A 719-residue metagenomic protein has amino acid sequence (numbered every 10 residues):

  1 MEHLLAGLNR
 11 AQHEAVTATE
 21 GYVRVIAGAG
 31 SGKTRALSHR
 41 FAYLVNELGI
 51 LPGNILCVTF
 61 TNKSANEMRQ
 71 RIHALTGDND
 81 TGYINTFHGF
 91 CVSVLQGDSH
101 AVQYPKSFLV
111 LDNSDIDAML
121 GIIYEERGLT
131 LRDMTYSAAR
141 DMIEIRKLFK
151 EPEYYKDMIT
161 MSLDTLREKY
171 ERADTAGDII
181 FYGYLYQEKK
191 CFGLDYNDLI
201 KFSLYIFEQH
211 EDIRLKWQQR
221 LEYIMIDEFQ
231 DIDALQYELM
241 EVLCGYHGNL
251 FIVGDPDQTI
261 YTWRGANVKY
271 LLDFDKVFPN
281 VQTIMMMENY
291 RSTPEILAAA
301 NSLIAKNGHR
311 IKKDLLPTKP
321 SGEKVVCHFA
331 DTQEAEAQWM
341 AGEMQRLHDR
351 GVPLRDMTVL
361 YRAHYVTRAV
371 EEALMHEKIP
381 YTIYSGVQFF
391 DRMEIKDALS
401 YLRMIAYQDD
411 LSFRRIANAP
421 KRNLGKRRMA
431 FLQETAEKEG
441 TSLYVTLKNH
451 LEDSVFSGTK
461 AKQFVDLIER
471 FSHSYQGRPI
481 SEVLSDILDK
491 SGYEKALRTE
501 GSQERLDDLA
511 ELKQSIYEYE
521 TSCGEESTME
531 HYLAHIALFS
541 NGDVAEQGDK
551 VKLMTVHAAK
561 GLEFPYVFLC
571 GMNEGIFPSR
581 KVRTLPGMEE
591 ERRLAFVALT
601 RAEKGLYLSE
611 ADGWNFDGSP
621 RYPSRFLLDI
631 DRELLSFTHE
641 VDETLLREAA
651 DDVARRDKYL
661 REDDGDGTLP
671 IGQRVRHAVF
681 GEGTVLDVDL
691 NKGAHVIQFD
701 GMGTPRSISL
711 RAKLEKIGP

Functional and structural regions predicted by a protein language model:
M1-K106, V110, C191, L215 (+2 more regions): P-loop NTPase Walker
A6-T17, G21-I26, A36, L56 (+6 more regions): Conserved helicase NTPase motor core
A18-T19, R24, N79-G82, H100-D198 (+3 more regions): ATP-hydrolysis module of ASCE/P-loop NTPase motor domains, specifically the Walker B Asp-Glu catalytic pair
V25, S31-L37, P279-Q282, M287-P380 (+5 more regions): Helicase P-loop NTPase motor core
S31, Q230-H309, K313-T318, E437 (+2 more regions): Conserved helicase motor core of SF1/SF2 NTP-dependent helicases
F90-S99, D257-T262, R291, Y384-A406: Short alpha-helix plus adjacent loop in nuclease-associated cores
Y170, P353, T367-I379, R392 (+1 more regions): Conserved helicase C-terminal RecA-like lobe
G571-T704, L710-P719: C-terminal accessory regions
